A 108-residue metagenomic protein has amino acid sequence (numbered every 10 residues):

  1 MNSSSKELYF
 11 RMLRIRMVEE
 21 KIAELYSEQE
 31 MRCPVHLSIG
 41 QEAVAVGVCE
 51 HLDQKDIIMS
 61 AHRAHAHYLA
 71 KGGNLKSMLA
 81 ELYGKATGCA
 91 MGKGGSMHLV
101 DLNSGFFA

Functional and structural regions predicted by a protein language model:
M1-L8: Charged, compositionally biased N-terminal leader segments and the immediate start of the first structured element
S3, Y26-S27: Short hydrophobic/aromatic segments of transmembrane alpha-helices and their interfaces
K6, E19-E20: A broad, low-specificity signal for short, low-complexity segments enriched in glycine/proline and polar/charged
E20-E24, E30-A108: Cofactor-binding active-site loop characterized by glycine-rich and histidine/acidic residues
